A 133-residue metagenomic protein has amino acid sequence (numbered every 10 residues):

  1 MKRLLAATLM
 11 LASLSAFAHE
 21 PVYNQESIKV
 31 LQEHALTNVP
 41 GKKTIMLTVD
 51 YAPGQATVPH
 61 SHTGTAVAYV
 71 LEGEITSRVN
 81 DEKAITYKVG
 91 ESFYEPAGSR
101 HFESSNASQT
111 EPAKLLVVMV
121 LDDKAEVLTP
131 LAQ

Functional and structural regions predicted by a protein language model:
K2-M10, L14-I45, R78, L128-Q133: A short, N-terminal "cap"/entry segment at the start of jelly-roll beta-barrel domains of the cupin/DSBH fold
L36-G41, Y51-A52, D81-S99: Short acidic-glycine-tyrosine-enriched beta hairpin
V39-G41, S61, T86, A107-P112: Extracellular/periplasmic catalytic domains that process cell-envelope and extracellular macromolecules
K42, G54-Y69: A short beta-loop-beta micro-motif enriched in histidine and acidic residues
A56-V58, T76, F93, A97-N106: Histidine-centered metal-chelating micro-motifs
G64-E82, V89-E91: Glycine- and acidic-residue-biased ligand/ion/polar-headgroup-sensing regions
K83-A84, G98-S104, V127-Q133: N-terminal leader/targeting pre-sequences
S99-K124: Ligand-binding loop in jelly-roll beta-barrel domains
